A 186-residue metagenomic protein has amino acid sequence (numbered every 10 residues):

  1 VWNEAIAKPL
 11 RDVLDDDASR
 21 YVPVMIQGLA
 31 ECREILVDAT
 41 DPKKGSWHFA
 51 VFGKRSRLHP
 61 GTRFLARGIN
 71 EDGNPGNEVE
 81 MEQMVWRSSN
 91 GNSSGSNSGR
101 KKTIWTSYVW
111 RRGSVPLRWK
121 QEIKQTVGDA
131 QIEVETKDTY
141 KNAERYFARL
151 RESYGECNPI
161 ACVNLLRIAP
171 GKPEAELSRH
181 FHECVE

Functional and structural regions predicted by a protein language model:
V1-E186: Phosphoinositide system proteins, centered on phosphoinositide phosphatases and their trafficking scaffolds
